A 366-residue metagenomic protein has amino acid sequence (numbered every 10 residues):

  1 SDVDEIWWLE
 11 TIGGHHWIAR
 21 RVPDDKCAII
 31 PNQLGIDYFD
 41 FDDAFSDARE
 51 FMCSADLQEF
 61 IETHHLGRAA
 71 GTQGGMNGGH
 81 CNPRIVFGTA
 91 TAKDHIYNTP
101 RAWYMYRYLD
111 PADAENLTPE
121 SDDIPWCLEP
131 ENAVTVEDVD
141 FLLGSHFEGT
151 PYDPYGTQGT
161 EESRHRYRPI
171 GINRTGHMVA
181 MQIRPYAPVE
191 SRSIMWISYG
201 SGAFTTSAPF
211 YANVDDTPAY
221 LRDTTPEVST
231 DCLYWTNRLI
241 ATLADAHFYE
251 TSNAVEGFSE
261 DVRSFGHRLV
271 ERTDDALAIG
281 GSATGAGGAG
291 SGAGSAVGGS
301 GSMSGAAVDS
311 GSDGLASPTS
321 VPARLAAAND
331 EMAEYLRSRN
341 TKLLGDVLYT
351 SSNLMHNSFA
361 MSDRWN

Functional and structural regions predicted by a protein language model:
D2-L9, G13-G287, A307, G311-N366: C-terminus-biased signal that marks the final domain/tail of proteins
G288-S291, S295-S304, V308-S310: Ser/Thr-rich, Pro/Gly/Ala-heavy low-complexity intrinsically disordered linkers and tails of secreted extracellular
